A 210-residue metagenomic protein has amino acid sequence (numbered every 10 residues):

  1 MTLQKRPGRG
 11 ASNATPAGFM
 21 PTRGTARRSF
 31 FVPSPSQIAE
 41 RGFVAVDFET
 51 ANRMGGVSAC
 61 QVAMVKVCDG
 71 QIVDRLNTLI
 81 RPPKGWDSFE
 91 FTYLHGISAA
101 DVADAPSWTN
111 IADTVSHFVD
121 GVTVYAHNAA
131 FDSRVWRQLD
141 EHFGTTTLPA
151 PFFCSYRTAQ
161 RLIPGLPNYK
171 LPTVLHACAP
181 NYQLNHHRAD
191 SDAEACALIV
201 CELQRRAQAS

Functional and structural regions predicted by a protein language model:
M1-I38, A177, A197-S210: Acidic two-metal-ion nuclease catalytic site recognized across multiple nuclease folds, prominently DnaQ/RNase D-T
A11-A14, H127, D132, A193: Intrinsically disordered, low-complexity segments enriched in polar/charged small residues
G18-P149, P164-G165, Y169, T173-H187: Conserved non-catalytic scaffold segment of RNase H-like nuclease domains
T146-A159: Conserved beta-strand -> loop -> alpha-helix junction used to position metal-binding or nucleic-acid-contacting
Y182-E202: A charged, well-structured terminal subsegment
